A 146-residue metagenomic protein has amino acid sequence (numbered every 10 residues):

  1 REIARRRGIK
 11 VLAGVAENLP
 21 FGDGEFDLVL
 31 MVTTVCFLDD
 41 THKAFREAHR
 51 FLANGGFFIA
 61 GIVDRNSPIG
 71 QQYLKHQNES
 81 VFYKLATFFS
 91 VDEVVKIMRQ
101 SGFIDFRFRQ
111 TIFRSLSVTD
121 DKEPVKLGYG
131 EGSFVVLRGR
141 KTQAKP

Functional and structural regions predicted by a protein language model:
R1-E2: Short alpha-helix immediately C-terminal to the canonical SAM-binding loop
R7-G22: Conserved SAM-binding strand-loop segment of SAM-dependent methyltransferases
L30: A conserved beta-strand element that flanks and buttresses the S-adenosyl-L-methionine
T33-C36: Short catalytic micro-motifs in class I SAM-dependent methyltransferases
H42-N54: A short glycine-rich, Lys/Arg-flanked "PGG" loop and its adjoining helix->strand segment in the class I
F57-A86: Conserved class I S-adenosyl-L-methionine
A86-R109: Short alpha-helix
D121-P146: Core SAM-dependent methyltransferase catalytic element
